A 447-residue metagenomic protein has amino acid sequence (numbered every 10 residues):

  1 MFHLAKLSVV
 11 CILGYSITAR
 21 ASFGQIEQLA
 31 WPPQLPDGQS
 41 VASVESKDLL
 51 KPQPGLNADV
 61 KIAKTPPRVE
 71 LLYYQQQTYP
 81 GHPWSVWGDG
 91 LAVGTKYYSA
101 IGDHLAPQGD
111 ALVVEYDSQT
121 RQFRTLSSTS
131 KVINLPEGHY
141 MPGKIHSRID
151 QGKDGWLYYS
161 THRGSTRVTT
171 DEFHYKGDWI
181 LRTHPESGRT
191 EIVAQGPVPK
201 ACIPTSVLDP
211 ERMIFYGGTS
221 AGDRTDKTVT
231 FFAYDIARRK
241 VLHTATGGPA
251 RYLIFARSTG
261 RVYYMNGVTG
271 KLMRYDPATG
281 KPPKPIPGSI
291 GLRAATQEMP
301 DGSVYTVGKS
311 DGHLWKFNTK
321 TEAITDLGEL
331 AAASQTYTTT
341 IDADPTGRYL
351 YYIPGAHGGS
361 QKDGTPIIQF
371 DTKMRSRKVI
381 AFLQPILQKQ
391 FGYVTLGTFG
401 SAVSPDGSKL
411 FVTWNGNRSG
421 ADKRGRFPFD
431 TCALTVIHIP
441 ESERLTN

Functional and structural regions predicted by a protein language model:
G55-P83: A short helix->beta-strand "capping" segment at the edge of beta-propeller domains
L72-A111: Beta-strand-rich domains and repeat architectures in extracellular enzymes and scaffolds, especially beta-propellers
W84-G88, I133-I149, P199-V207, T246-S258 (+3 more regions): Repeated scaffold domains used in trafficking and secretory/extracellular systems, primarily beta-propellers
W87, A111-L112, S118-D154, Y159-G164 (+1 more regions): Blade-loop segments of beta-propeller domains
G102-A111, Y159-K176, G218-T228, I353-G364 (+1 more regions): Short, conserved, GDST-rich strand-edge loop motifs in beta-rich repeat architectures
A111-T120, F173-S187, V229-A237, T365-K373 (+1 more regions): Beta-propeller blade signature
A333-T339, S376-V403: Conserved blade-ending motifs and adjacent loop-strand segments that build the rim/top face of beta-propeller domains
V394-N447: Blade-level signature of beta-propeller repeat domains, shared across WD40, Kelch, NHL, RCC1 and BNR/Asp-box propellers
